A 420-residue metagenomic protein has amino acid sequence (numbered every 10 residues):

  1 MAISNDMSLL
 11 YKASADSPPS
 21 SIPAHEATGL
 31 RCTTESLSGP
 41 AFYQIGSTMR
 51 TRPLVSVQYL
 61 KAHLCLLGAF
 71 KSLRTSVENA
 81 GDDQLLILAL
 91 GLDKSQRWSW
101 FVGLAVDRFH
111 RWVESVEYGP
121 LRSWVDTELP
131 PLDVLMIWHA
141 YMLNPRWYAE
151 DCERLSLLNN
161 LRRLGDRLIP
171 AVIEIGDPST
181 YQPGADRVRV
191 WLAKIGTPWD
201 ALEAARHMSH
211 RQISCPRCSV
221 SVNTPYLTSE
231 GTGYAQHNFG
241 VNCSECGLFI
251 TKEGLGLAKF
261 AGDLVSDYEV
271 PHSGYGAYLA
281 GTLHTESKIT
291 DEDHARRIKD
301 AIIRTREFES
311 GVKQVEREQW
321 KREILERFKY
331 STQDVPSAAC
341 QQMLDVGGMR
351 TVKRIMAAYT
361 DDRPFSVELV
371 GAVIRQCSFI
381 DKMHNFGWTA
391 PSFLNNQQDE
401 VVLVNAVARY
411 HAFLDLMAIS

Functional and structural regions predicted by a protein language model:
A2-S420: Intrinsically disordered, low-complexity, repeat-rich regions that form long N- or C-terminal tails or large
